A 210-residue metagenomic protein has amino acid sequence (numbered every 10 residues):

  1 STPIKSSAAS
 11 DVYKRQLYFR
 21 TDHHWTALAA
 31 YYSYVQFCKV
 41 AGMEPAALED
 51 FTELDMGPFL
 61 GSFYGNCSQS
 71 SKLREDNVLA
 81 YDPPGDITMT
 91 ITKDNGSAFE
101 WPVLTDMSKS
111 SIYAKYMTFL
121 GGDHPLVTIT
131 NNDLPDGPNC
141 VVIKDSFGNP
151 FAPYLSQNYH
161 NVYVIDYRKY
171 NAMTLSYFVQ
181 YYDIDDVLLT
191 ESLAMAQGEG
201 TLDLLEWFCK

Functional and structural regions predicted by a protein language model:
S1-A9, Y13: Single conserved hydrophobic/aromatic residue that forms the stacking wall/gate of nucleotide- or nucleobase-binding
T2, D22-H23: Alpha-helix N-cap/helix-initiation motif
P3, Y18, D136-G137: Alpha-helical hydrophobic/aromatic positions enriched in membrane-embedded helices and signal peptides
S10-D22: Lumenal/extracellular "mature" regions of secretory-pathway glycan-modifying transferases
H23-N139, K144-Y177, Y181-D185, L189-K210: Extracellular/periplasmic envelope-modification machinery, especially enzymes that add or remove acyl/ester groups on
